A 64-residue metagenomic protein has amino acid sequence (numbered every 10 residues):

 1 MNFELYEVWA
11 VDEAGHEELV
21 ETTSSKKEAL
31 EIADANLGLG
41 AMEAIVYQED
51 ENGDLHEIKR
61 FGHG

Functional and structural regions predicted by a protein language model:
M1-E18, Q48: Short aromatic-glycine-(Arg/Gly/Cys) micro-motifs in beta-strand/loop hairpins
M1-N2, I32-G38: Short linear motifs in intrinsically disordered
V8, L30-I32, V46, D50: Short linear motifs centered on Gly/Pro in flexible linkers and helix caps
E13-G15, E28, E51-G53: Generic "edge-of-domain/loop-turn" microfeature
H16-E18, S25, V46, L55: A generic structural signal for ordered secondary structure
V20-T23, K59-F61: Generic detection of short hydrophobic beta-strand segments and adjacent strand-loop junctions
T23-D34: Charged, amphipathic alpha-helical segments
N36-G64: Short, mixed-charge low-complexity intrinsically disordered segments
